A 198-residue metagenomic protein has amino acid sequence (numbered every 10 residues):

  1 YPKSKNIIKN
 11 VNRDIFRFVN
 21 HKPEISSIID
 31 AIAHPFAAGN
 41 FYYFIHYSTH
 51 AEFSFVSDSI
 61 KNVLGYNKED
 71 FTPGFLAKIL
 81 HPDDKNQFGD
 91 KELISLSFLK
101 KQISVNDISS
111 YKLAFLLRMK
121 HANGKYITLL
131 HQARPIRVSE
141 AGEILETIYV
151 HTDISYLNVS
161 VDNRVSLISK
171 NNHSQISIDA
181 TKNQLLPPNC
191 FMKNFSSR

Functional and structural regions predicted by a protein language model:
Y1-V19: Short, low-complexity N-terminal regulatory "tails/caps" that precede and couple sensory modules
P2-K3, Q132-T147, S155-V161: Short loop/turn elements at sensory-signaling interfaces that couple input to output
N20-F75, S169-L185: PAS-family sensory domain signal
L76-K100: PAS/GAF/H-NOX family sensory domains and closely associated sensor/linker modules
L99, I103-A133: Per-ARNT-Sim (PAS) sensory domains and their PAS-associated C-terminal
V150: Sensory beta-strand/linker motifs that couple input domains to effectors
I154-I176: Histidine/lysine/aspartate-rich catalytic loop segments that bind and position anionic ligands
I178-R198: Helix-turn-helix DNA-binding segment
